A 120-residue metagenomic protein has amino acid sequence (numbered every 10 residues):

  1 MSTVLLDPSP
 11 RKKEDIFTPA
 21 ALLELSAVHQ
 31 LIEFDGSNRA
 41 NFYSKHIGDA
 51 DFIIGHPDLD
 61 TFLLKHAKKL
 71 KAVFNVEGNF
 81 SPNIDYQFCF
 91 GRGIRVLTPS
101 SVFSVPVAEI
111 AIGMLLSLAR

Functional and structural regions predicted by a protein language model:
M1-A50: N-terminal glycine-/charge-rich "phosphate-binding" loop or analogous flexible N-terminal tail
D51-R120: Phosphate/diphosphate ligand-binding glycine-rich loop within oxidoreductases
